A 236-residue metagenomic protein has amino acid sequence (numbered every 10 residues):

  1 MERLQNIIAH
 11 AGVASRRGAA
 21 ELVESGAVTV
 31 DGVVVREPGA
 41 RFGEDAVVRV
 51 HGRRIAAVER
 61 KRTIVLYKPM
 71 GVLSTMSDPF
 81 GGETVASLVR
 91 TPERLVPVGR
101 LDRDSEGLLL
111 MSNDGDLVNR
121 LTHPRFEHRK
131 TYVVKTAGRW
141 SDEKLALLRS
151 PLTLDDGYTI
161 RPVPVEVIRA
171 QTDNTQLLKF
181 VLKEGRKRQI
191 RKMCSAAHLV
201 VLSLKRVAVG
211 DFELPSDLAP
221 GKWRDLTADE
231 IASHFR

Functional and structural regions predicted by a protein language model:
M1-R236: Basic, flexible Lys/Arg- and Gly-enriched helix-loop patches that mediate nucleic-acid binding at interfaces with rRNA
